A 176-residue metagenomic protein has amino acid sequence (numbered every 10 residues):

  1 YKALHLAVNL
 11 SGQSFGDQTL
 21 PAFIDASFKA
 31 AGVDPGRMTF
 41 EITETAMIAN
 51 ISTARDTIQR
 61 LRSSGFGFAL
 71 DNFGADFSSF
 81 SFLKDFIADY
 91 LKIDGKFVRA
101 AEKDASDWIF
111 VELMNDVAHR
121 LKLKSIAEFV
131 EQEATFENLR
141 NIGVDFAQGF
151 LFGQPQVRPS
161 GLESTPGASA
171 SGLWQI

Functional and structural regions predicted by a protein language model:
Y1-N9: Short helix-loop-beta-strand segments that form the rim/entrance of peptidase-like active sites
L4, D34-M38: Short acidic capping loops at alpha-helix termini that bridge into adjacent secondary structure
N9-Q18, R37-S52, S64-I176: EAL-family c-di-GMP phosphodiesterase catalytic domain
F23-S27: A short, hydrophobic coiled-coil helix within the histidine kinase transmitter core
F28-G32, A100: Phosphate/pyrophosphate-binding loops at sites that engage ATP/ADP/AMP, CoA/4′-phosphopantetheine, polyphosphate
T57: Conserved functional hotspot residues or short segments at active or partner-binding sites across diverse domains
